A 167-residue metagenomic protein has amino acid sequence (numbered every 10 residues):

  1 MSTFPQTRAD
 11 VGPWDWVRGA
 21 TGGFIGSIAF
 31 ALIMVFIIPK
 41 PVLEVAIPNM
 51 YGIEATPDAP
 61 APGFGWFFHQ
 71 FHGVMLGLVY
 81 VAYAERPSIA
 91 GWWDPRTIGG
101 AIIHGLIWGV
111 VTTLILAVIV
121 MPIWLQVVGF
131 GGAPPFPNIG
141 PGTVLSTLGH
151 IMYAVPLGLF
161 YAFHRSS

Functional and structural regions predicted by a protein language model:
M1-F24, W93-I98, L159-S167: Haloarchaeal acidic low-complexity proteome signature biased toward cell-envelope/secretome components but also
W16-T21, G63-Q70, G99-I107, V144-L148: Hydrophobic alpha-helical transmembrane segments
I25-M34, H72, L76, Y80 (+7 more regions): Alpha-helical transmembrane segments of multipass membrane proteins
P39-P60: Membrane-interface interhelical connector segments
I53-V74: Interfacial helix-start motif at the membrane-water boundary
P87-I115: Internal alpha-helical transmembrane segments of multi-pass membrane proteins
I119-V144: Interfacial helix-loop-helix junctions of multi-pass membrane proteins
P137-S167: Terminal transmembrane helical module of multi-pass membrane proteins
